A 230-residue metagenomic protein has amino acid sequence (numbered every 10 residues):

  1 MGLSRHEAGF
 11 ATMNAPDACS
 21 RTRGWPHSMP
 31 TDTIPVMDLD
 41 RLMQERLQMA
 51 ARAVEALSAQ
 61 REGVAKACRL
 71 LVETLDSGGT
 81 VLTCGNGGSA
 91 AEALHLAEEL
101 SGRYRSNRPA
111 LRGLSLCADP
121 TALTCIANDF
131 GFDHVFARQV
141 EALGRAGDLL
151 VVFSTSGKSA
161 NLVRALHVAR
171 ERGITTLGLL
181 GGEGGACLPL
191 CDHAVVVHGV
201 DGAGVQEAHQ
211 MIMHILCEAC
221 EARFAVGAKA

Functional and structural regions predicted by a protein language model:
R21-A59: Generic N-terminal amphipathic, Lys/Arg-enriched alpha-helix
A56-S77: A short, well-structured juxtamembrane/interface segment
L70-G144: Glycine-rich, small/polar surface segments that engage phosphate groups of diverse ligands
S89-L94, K158-A165, C187: Short glycine/serine/threonine-rich phosphate/pyrophosphate-binding segments that cradle anionic phosphate groups
A142, A203-A230: A charged, well-structured terminal subsegment
L179-C191: Short, glycine/polar-rich helix-capping loops at beta-to-alpha or helix-loop-helix junctions that flank or form
